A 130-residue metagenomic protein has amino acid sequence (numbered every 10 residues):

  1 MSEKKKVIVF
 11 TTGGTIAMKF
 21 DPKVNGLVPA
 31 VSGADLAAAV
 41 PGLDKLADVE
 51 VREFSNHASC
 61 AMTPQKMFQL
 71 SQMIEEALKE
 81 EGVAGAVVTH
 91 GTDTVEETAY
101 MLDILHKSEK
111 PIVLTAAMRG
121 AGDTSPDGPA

Functional and structural regions predicted by a protein language model:
M1-A130: Active-site histidine-anchored catalytic micro-motif
